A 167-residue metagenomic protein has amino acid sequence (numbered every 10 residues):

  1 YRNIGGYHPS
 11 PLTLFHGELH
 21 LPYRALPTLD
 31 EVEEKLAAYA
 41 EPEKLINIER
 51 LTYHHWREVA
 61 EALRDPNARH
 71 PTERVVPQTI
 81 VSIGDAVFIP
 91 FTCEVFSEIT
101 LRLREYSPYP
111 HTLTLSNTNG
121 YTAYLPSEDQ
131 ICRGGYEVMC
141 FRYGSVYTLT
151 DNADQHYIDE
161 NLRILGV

Functional and structural regions predicted by a protein language model:
Y1-V167: Non-catalytic substrate/cofactor recognition surfaces at enzyme active-site rims
